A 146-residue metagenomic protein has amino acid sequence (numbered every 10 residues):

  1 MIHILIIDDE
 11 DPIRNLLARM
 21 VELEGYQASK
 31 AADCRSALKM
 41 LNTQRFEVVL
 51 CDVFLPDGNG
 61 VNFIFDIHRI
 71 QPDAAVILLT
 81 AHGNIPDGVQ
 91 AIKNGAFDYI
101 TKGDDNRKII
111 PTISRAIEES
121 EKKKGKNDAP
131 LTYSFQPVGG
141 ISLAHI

Functional and structural regions predicted by a protein language model:
I2, D11-S29: Two-component/phosphorelay signaling modules centered on CheY-like receiver
I2, D33, N59-N62: Acidic catalytic/metal-coordinating carboxylates
D8, D52, T80: Active-site residues of response regulator receiver
R14, P56, N84: The feature encodes the CheY-like receiver
K39, F54, V61-P72, Q90: Short amphipathic alpha-helix used as the core "switch/output" element in two-component signaling
Q44-L50, L55: Active-site beta3 strand of CheY-like receiver
D128-I146: AAA+ ATPase active-site-proximal loops
